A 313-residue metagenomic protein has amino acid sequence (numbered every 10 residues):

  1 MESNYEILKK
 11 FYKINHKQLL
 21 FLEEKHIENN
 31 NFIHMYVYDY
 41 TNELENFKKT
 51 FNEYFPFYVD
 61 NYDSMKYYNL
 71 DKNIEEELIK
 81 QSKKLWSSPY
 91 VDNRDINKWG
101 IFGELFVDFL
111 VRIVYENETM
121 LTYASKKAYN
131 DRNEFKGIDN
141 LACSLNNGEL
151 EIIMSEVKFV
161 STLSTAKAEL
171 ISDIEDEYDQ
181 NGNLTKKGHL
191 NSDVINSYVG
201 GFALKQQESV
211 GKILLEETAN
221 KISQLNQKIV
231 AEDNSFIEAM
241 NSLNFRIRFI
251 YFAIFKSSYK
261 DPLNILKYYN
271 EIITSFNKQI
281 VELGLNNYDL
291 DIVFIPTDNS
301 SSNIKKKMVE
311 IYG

Functional and structural regions predicted by a protein language model:
E2-K84: A structured, charge-rich N-terminal accessory region that forms the first stable segment of a protein and links
Y12-H26, P262-G313: Charge-rich, low-complexity intrinsically disordered segments
K84-D108, K127-N130: A short, highly charged nucleic-acid-interacting micro-segment common to nuclease and nuclease-linked defense proteins
V111, N140-A142, E151-F159: Conserved catalytic cores of phosphodiester-cleaving nucleases, focusing on short active-site segments
V114-N133: A short acidic/basic microdomain associated with nuclease active sites
T119, L145-E151: Short, solvent-exposed loop/turn segments that connect beta-strands within catalytic domains and beta-strand-rich
S161-S172, P262-Y269: Active-site-adjacent loop/helix micro-motif of nuclease/hydrolase catalytic cores
A168-Y251: Acidic, metal/cofactor-coordinating or nucleic-acid-engaging core segments within structured domains
